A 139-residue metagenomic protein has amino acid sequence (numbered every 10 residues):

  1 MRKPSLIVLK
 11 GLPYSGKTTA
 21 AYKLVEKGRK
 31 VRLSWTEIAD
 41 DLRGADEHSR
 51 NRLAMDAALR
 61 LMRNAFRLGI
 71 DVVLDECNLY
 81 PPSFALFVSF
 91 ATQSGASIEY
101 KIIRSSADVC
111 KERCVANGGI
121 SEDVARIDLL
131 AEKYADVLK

Functional and structural regions predicted by a protein language model:
M1-K10, S15-K23, K27-V31, Q93 (+1 more regions): Conserved GTP-binding G-domain of TRAFAC-class P-loop NTPases and closely related GTPase folds
K3-S5, G44-A45, D71-L74: N-terminal start-of-chain detector that recognizes signal peptides and the immediate post-cleavage beginning
K10, E47, E99: Generic anion/oxyanion-binding catalytic loop in active/binding sites
S15-I70, K111: Conserved substrate/cofactor phosphate-moiety recognition/catalytic segment in nucleotide-dependent phosphotransferases
E37-A39, L79, R104-V109: Conserved nucleotide-binding/hydrolysis micro-motifs of P-loop NTPases
R50-E99, I103: Glycine-rich phosphate-binding loop used to anchor ATP phosphates in small-molecule kinases, encompassing both
